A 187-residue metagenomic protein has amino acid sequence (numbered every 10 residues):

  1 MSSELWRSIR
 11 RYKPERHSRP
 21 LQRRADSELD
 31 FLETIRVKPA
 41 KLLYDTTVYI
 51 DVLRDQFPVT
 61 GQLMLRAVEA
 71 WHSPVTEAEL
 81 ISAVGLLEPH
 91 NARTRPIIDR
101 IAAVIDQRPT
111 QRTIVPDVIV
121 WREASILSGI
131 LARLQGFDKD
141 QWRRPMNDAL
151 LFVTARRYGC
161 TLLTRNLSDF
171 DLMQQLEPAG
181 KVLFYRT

Functional and structural regions predicted by a protein language model:
M1-A102: Short, well-structured N-terminal submotif of metal-dependent ribonuclease cores
S2-E15, S27, V84-L87, Q111-T161: Active-site neighborhoods of divalent-metal-dependent phosphate/nucleic-acid chemistry enzymes
V48-Y49, V120, L151, S168-F170: Alpha-helix capping/helix-boundary segments
E79, E123, L172: Phosphate- and divalent-cation-binding pockets in alpha/beta enzyme and binding domains that engage nucleotide-derived
L87-N91, A132, G180-L183: Short, hinge-like loop/turn segments at secondary-structure boundaries
V104-R108: Acidic, glycine-rich loop-and-strand cores that form catalytic or ligand-binding grooves in diverse globular domains
D169-T187: C-terminal/domain-terminus segments
